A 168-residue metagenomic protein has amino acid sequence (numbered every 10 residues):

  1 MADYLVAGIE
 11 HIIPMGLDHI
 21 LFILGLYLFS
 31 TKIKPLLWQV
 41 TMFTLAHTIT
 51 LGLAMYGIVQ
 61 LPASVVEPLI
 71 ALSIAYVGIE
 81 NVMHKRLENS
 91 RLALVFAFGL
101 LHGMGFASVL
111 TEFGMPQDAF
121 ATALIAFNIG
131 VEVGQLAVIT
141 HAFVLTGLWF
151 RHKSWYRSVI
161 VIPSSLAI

Functional and structural regions predicted by a protein language model:
M1-L17: Histidine-/acidic- and/or cysteine-rich, low-complexity loops and terminal segments associated with membrane
H19, H47, A75, L100-H102 (+2 more regions): Divalent metal-coordination and catalytic microenvironments
L28-I33, G78-M83, V144-K153: Structural signal for the C-terminal ends of transmembrane alpha-helices and the immediately following loop
I33-I58, A63, A119-G147: A small-residue-rich subset of transmembrane alpha-helices
W38-L45, S64-L69, N89-L100: Cytoplasmic-side transmembrane-helix entry/capping segments in multi-pass membrane proteins
L53-S64, V82-E88, L110: Membrane-interface helix caps and helix-loop-helix hairpins in membrane proteins
S64-N81, Y156-I168: Selective transmembrane alpha-helices of multi-pass membrane proteins
I70-V82, V133-V144: Hydrophobic cores of alpha-helical transmembrane segments in multi-pass inner/ER membrane proteins, independent
